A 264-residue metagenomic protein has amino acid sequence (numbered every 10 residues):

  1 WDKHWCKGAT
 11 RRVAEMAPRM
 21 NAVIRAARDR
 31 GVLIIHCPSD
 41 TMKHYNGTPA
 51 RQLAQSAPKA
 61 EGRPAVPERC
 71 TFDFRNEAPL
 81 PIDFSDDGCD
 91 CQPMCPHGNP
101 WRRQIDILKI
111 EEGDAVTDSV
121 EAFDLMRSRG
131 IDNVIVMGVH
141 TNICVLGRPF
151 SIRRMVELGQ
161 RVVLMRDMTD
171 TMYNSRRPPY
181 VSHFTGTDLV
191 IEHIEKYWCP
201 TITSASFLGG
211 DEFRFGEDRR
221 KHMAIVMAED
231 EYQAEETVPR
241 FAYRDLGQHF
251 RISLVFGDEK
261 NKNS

Functional and structural regions predicted by a protein language model:
H4-A9, H44-G47, C144-R148, M172-N174 (+2 more regions): Extracytoplasmic/secreted cell-surface and envelope-processing proteins
H4-T41: A short alpha/beta connector and helix-capping loop motif
R11, A22, T41, Q55-R220: Active-site-adjacent betaalpha module
A17, V226-M227, N263-S264: Short alpha-beta junction capping motif
R30-L33, R129-V134, L158-R161, R220-H222 (+2 more regions): Loop/turn elements at helix/coil->beta-strand transitions in domains of secreted/extracellular proteins
S39-M42, D167-T171, D230, D258-K260: Short beta-alpha junction loops
K221-E229: Short beta-strand segments enriched in small/hydrophobic residues
D230-S264: Helical hinge/lid and interdomain linker segments adjacent to catalytic or ligand-binding clefts that mediate domain
